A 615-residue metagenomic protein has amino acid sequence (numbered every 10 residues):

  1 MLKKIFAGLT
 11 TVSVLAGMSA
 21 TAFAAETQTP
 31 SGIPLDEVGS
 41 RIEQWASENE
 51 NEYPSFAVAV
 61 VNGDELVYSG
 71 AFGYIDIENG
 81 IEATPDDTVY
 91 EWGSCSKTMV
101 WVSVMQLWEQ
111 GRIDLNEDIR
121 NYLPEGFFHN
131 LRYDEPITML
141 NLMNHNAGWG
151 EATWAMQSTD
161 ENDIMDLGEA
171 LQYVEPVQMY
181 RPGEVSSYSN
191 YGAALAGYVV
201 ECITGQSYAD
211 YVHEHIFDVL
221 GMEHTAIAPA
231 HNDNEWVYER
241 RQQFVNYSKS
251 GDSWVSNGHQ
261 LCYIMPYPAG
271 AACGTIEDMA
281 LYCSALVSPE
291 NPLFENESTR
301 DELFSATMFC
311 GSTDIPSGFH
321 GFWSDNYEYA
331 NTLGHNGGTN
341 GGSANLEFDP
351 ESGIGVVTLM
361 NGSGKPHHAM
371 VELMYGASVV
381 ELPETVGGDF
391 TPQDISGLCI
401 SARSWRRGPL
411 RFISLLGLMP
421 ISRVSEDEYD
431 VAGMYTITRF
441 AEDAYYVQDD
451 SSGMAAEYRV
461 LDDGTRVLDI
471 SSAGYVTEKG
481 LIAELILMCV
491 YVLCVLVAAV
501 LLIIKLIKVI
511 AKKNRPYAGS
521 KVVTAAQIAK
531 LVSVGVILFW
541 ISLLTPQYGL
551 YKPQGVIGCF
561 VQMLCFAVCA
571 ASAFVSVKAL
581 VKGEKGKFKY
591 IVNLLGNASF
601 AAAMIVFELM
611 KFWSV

Functional and structural regions predicted by a protein language model:
L2-A83, Y90, Q106-I113, N144 (+7 more regions): N-terminal leader/targeting segments and the immediately adjacent pre-domain N-terminus
A25-G70, Q206, H213, Q260-I503 (+1 more regions): Catalytic loop of the DD-peptidase/beta-lactamase superfamily, centered on the K-T-G motif and neighboring
E37, R41-Q44, S94, M99-S103 (+11 more regions): Extracytoplasmic/secreted proteins, especially bacterial periplasmic and envelope-associated proteins
N49-A57, N79-N141, Q178-G192, Y267-G270 (+2 more regions): Short active-site loop at a secondary-structure junction that contains or immediately precedes the catalytic residue(s)
D76, L131-P350: Short, surface-exposed loop or secondary-structure junction motifs that flank catalytic or metal-binding residues
D76-P85, K365-E372: A short, polar/charged loop-to-alpha-helix boundary motif
M454-L485, A526, V534-L564, V606-M610: Membrane-proximal extracellular juxtamembrane segment immediately upstream of a following transmembrane helix
L487-K505, Y517-W540: C-terminal substrate/ligand-recognition segments
